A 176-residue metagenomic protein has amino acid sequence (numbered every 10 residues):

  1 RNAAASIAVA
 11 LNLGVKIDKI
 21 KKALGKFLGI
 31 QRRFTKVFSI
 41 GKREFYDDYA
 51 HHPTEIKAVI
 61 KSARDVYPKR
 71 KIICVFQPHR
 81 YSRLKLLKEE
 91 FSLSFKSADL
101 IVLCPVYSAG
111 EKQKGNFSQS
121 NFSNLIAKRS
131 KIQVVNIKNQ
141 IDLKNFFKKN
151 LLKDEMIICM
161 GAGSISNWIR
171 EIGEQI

Functional and structural regions predicted by a protein language model:
R1-S97: Nucleotide phosphate-binding/pyrophosphate-handling subdomain across enzymes that bind or process nucleotide phosphates
D48, I101, I157: Hydrophobic, well-ordered secondary-structure elements that form the walls of internal hydrophobic environments
H51, P78-Y81, V106-A109, A162-I165: Short glycine-rich anion-binding loops that position phosphate/pyrophosphate groups of nucleotides and phosphorylated
A58, L86-K88, K114-G115, K148 (+1 more regions): Short amphipathic alpha-helical segments
K61-R64, E89-L93, F117-Q119, K153 (+1 more regions): Short, solvent-exposed amphipathic alpha-helical segments in soluble enzyme and RNA/protein-processing domains
C74-F76, L103, C159: Structural beta-sheet core signal
S92-K153: C-terminal helical cap/extension that packs against the catalytic core of soluble nucleotide-cofactor enzymes
L143-G173: A glycine-rich beta-strand to alpha-helix segment that forms a phosphate/ribose-binding loop at ligand/cofactor sites
